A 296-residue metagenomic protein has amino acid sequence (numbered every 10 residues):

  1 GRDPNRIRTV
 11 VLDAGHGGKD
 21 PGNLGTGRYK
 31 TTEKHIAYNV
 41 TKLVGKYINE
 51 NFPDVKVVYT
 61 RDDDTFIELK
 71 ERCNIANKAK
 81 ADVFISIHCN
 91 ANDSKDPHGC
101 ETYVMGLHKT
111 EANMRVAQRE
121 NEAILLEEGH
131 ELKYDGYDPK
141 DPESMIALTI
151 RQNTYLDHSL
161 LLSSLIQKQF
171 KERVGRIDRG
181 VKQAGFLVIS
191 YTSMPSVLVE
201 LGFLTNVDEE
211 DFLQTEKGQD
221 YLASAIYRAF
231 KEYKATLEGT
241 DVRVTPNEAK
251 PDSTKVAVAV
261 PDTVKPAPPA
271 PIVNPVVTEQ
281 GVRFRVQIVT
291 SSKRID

Functional and structural regions predicted by a protein language model:
G1-Y137, Q152-S164, D211, D220 (+2 more regions): Catalytic-core regions of hydrolytic enzymes
N5-I7, F52-D54, K80-F84, P97-G99 (+5 more regions): Extracytoplasmic
D13, P271-D296: Solvent-exposed beta-strand motifs enriched in subsets of small alpha/beta binding domains, especially certain
T31, N90, S144-D241, T245: Active-site-adjacent mobile loop/cap segments within catalytic or ligand-binding domains
R61, L201, I288-T290: Active-site proximal loops enriched in glycine and acidic residues that flank catalytic Cys/His/Asp and coordinate
F66-N74, G180-G185, P271-I272, I288: N-terminal post-signal-peptidase region of extra-cytosolic proteins
S94-K95, P142-S144, T278-Q280: Short, flexible turn/loop "capping" segments at secondary-structure junctions
Y134-E143, L198: Flexible hinge/switch segments at interdomain interfaces of large molecular machines
